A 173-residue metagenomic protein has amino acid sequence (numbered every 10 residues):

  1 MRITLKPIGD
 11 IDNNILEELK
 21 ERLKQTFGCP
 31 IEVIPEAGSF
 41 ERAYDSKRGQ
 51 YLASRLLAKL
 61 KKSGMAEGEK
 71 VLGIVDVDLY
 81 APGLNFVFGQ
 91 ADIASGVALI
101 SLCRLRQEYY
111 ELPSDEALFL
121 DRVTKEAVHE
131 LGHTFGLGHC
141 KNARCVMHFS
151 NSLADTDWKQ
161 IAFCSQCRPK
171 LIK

Functional and structural regions predicted by a protein language model:
M1-G9: Short beta-strand segments enriched in small/hydrophobic residues
R2, Y110-E111, I161: Generic signal for short, ordered secondary-structure residues within or immediately flanking folded domains
I8-A127, G138: Metzincin-family zinc-dependent endopeptidase catalytic domain
S114-K173: The catalytic-center signature of Zn2+-dependent metalloproteases
